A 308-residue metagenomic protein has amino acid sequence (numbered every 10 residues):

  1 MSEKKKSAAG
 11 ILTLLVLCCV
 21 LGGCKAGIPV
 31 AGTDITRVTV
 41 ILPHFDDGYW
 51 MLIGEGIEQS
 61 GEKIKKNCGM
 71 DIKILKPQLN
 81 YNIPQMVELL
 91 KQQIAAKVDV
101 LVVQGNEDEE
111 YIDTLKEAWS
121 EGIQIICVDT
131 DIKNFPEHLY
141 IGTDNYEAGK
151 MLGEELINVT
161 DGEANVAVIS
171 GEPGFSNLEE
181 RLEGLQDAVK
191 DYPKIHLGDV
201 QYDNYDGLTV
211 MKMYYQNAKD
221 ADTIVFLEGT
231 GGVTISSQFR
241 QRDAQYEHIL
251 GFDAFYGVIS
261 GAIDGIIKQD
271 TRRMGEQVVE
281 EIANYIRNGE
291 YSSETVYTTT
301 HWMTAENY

Functional and structural regions predicted by a protein language model:
S2-I11: Bacterial N-terminal signal peptides that target proteins for export
T13, K25, D34, I169 (+3 more regions): Hinge/cleft segment of the Venus flytrap/periplasmic-binding protein
C19-G23: C-terminal motif of bacterial Sec signal peptides marking the signal peptidase cleavage site
A31, M86, I141-V166, G207-M211 (+2 more regions): Hydrophobic alpha-helical segments within soluble ligand-binding/sensing domains
T39-S60, I64, K73-V87, Q104-D108 (+3 more regions): Extracytoplasmic "Venus flytrap"
K63-L79, N165-V168, V189-Y205: Short beta-strand elements in bilobed, periplasmic/extracellular small-molecule ligand-binding domains
K91-I94, D99-W119, L185, Y202-G257: Hydrophobic alpha-helical
E109-E147, N165, D253-D264: Flexible loop/hinge segments that line or gate small-molecule binding clefts
